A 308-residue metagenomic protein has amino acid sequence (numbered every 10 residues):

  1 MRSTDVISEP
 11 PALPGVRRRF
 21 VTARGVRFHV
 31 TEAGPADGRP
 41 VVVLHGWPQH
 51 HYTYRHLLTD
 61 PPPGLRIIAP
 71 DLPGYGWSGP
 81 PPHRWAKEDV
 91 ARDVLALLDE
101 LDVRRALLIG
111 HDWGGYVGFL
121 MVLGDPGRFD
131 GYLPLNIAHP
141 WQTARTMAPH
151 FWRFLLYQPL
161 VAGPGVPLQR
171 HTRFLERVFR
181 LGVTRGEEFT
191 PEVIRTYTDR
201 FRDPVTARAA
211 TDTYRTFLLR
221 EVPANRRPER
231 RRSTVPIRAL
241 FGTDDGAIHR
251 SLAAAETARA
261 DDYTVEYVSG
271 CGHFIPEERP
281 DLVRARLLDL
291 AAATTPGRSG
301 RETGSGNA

Functional and structural regions predicted by a protein language model:
R2-R19, V26-P35, P40, T53 (+6 more regions): Flexible "cap/lid" subdomain of the alpha/beta-hydrolase fold that forms the substrate-access gate
T22-R24, H45: Short strand-coil-strand connectors
V43-G46, A69: Structural cue for short, hydrophobic secondary-structure segments
G46-Q49, D112: Active-site glycine-rich loops that stabilize anionic/oxyanionic intermediates across multiple enzyme folds
P48, R55, R284: Conserved catalytic core of two-component sensor histidine kinases
Y52-R66: Short amphipathic alpha-helix adjacent to the substrate-entry channel of hydrolases
C271-P280, R284: Catalytic histidine-centered segment of alpha/beta-hydrolase-like enzymes
D289-A308: Generic C-terminal helix-cap and adjacent flexible tail
